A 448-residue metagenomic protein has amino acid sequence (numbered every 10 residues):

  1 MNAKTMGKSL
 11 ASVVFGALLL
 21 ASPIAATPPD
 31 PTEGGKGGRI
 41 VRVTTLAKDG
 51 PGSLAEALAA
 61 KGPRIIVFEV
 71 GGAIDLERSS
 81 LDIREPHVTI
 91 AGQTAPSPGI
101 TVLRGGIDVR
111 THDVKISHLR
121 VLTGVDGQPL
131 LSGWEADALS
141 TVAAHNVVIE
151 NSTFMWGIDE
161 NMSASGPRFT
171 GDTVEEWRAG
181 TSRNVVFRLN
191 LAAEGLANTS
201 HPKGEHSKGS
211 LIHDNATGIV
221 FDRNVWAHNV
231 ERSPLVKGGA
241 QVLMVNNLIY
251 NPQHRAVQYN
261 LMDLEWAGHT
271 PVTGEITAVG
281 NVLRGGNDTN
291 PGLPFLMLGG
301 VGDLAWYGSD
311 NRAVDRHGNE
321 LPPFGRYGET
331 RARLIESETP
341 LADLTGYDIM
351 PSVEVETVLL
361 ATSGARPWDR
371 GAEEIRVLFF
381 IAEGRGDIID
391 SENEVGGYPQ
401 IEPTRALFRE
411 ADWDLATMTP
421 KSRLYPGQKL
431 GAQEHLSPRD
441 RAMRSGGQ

Functional and structural regions predicted by a protein language model:
A11-A21: Bacterial N-terminal signal peptides
T27-I66: Acidic Gly/Asp/Thr-rich repetitive segments characteristic of extracellular carbohydrate-active and adhesion proteins
I40, P63-I65, G71-A73, S80 (+13 more regions): Detector for repetitive beta-architecture
I74-G218: Right-handed parallel beta-helix
S97, T123, W156, R183 (+7 more regions): Residues in short coils/turns that link rungs of repeat/solenoid architectures in beta-rich domains
L243-A267, V272-A332: Predominantly extracellular beta-rich ligand-binding scaffolds that present long acidic/polar faces for carbohydrate
S309, R316, P322-Q448: C-terminal functional modules
